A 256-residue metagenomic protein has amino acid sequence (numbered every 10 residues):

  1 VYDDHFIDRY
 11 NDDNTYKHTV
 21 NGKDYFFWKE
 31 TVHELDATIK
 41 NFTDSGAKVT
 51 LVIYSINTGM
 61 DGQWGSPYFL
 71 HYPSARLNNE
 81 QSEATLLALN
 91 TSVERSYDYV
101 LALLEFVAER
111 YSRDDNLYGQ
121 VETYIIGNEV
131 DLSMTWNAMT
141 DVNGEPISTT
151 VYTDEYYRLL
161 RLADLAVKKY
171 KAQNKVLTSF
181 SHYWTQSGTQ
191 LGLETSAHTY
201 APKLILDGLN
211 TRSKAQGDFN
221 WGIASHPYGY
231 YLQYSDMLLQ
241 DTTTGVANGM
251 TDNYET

Functional and structural regions predicted by a protein language model:
V1-S112, N116-G119, T123-I125, V130-T149 (+2 more regions): N-terminal substrate-binding region of glycoside hydrolase catalytic domains
Y97-L103, Y111-D114, Q120, T150-T256: Noncatalytic carbohydrate-binding groove/subsite architecture in carbohydrate-active enzymes
